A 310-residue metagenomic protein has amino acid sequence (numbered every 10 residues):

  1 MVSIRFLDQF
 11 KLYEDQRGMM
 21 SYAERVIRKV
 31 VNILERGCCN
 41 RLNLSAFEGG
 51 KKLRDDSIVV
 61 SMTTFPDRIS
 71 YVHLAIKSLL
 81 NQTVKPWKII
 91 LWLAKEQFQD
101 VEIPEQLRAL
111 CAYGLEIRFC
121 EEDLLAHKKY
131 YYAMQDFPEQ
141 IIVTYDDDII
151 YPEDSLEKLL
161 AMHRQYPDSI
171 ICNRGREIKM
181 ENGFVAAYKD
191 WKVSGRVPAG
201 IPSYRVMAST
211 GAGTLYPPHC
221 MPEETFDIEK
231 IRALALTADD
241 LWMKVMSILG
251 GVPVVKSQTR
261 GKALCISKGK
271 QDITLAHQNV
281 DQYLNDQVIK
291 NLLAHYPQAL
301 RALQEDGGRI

Functional and structural regions predicted by a protein language model:
V2-G37, R41, L53-D55, K230-I310: C-terminal catalytic/acceptor-binding lobe
D56-M62, L79, W87-L93: Hydrophobic targeting segments
M62-L74, V84: Active-site beta-to-alpha loop of glycosyltransferases that engages the nucleotide-sugar donor
A75-W87, A109: Short, acidic, metal-binding catalytic loop of nucleotide-sugar glycosyltransferases
W87-K88, I141, P253: Residues at the starts of beta-strands that form the adenosine-phosphate
W92-Q140: Active-site-proximal specificity loops/subdomain of glycosyltransferases
A133, P152-E229: Conserved catalytic core of nucleotide-sugar-dependent glycosyltransferases
E139-I150: Short beta-strand-to-loop acidic/aromatic patch adjacent to the donor-nucleotide binding site
